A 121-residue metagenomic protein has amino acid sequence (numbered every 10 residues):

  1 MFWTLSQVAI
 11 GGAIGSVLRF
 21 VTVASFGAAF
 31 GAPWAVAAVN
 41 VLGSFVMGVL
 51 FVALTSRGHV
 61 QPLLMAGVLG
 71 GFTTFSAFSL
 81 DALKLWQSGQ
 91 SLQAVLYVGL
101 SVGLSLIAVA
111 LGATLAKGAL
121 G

Functional and structural regions predicted by a protein language model:
M1-G121: Membrane-interface helix-loop junctions in multi-pass transporters/channels
